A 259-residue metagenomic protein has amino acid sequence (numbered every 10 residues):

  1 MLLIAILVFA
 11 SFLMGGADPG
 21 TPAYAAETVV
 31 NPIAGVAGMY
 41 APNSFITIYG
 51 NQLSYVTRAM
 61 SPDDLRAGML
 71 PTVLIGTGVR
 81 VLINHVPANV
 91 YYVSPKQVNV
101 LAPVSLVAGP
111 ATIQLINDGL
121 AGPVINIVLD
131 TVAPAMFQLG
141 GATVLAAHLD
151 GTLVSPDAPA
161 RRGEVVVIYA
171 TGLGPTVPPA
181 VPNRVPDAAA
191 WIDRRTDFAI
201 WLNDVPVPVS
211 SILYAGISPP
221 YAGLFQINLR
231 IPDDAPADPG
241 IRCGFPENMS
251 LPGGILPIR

Functional and structural regions predicted by a protein language model:
L2-G15: Bacterial N-terminal signal peptides
D18-R259: A sequence-level detector for low-complexity, Ser/Thr- and acidic-rich stretches
